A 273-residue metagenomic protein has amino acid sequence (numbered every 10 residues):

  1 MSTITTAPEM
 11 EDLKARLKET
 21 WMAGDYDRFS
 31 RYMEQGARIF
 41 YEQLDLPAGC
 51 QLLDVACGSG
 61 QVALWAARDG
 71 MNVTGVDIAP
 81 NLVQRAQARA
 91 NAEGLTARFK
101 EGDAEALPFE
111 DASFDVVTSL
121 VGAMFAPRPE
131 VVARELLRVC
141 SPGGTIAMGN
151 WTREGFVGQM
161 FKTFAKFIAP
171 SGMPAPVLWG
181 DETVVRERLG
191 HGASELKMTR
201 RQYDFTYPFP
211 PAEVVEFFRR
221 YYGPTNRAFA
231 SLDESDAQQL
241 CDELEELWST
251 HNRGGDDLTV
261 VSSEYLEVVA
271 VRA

Functional and structural regions predicted by a protein language model:
S2-P47, Q61, R85: Conserved class I S-adenosyl-L-methionine
Q51-A106, V131: Class I SAM-dependent methyltransferase SAM/SAH-binding core
S59, L178-A273: Conserved Class I S-adenosyl-L-methionine
E105-V116: A short acidic, Gly/Pro-enriched loop at the edge of an enzyme's catalytic core that lines a small-molecule cofactor
D115-P129: A short SAM/SAH-binding and catalytic strip from SAM-dependent methyltransferases
E130, L137, S141-F209, T225 (+1 more regions): Conserved catalytic/acceptor-binding region of the Class I
